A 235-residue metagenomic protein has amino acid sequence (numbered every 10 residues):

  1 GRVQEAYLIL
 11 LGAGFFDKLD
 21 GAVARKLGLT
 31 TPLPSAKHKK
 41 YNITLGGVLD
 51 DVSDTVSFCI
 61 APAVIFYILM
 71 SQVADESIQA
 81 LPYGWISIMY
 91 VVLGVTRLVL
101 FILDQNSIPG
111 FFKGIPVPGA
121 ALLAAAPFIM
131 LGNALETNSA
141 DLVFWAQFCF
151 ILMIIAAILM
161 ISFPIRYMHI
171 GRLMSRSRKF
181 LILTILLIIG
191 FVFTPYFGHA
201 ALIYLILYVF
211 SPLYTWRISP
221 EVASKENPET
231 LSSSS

Functional and structural regions predicted by a protein language model:
G1-L8, P62-W85, P127-C149, T194-H199: Helix-coil boundary and interhelical linker segments in multi-pass alpha-helical membrane proteins
G1-V48, P82-V91, M153-I154: Membrane-embedded alpha-helical segments that form the functional core of polytopic membrane enzymes, especially those
G12, G21, P62, V92-V95 (+3 more regions): Alpha-helical transmembrane segments of polytopic integral membrane proteins, especially the permease/helical cores
K18-K26, T96-F101, L213-K225: Juxtamembrane membrane-interface segments at transmembrane alpha-helix termini
T31-S35, M89-L103, A146-R166: Hydrophobic, membrane-facing alpha-helical anchors
I43-T55, F112-V117: Juxtamembrane helix-loop boundaries in multi-pass membrane proteins
F58-K113, I203: Alpha-helical transmembrane segments
P109-S235: C-terminal membrane-associated helical module and adjoining short loops/tails
